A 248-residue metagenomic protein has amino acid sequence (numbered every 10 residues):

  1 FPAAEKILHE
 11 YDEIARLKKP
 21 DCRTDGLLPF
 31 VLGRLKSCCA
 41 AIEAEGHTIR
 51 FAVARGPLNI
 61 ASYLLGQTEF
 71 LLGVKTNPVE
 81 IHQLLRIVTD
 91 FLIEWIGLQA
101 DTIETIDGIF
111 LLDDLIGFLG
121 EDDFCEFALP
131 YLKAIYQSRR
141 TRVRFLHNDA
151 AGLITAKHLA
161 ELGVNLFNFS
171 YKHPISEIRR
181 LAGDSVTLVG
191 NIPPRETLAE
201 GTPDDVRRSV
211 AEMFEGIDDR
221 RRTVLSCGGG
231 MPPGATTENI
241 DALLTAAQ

Functional and structural regions predicted by a protein language model:
F1-P20: A contiguous, low-structure linker/loop signature
K18-Q248: Active-site loop segments of alpha/beta catalytic cores
